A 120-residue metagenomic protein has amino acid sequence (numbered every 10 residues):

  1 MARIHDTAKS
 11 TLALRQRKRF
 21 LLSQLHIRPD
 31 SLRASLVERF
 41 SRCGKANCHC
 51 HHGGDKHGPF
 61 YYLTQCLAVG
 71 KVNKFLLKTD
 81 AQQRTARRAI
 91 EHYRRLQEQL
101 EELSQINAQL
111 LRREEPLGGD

Functional and structural regions predicted by a protein language model:
M1-D120: A positively charged, amphipathic N-terminal helix/segment that binds anionic biomolecules
